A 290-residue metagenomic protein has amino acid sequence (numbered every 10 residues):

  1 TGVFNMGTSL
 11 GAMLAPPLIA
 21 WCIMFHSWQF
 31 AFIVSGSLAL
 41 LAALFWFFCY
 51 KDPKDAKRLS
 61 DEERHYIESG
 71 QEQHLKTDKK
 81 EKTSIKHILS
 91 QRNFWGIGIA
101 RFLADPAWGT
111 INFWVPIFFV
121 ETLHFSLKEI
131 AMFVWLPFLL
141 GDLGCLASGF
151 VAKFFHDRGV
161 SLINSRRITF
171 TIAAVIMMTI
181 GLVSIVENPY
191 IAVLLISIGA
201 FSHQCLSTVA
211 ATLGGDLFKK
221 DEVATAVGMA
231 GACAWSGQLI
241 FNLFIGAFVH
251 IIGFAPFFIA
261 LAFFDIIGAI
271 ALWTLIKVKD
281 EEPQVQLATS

Functional and structural regions predicted by a protein language model:
T1-P17, I23-M24, G141-C145, G231-F241: Glycine-rich segments within core transmembrane alpha-helices of 12-TM secondary carriers
F4-K57: Helix-loop-helix hairpin linking two adjacent transmembrane segments in secondary transporters
L18-H26, F119-V120, V151-A152, H156 (+1 more regions): Interfacial helix-cap and linker-helix signal at transmembrane-aqueous boundaries of multi-pass secondary transporters
M24-S37, S126, S165-I168, G246-F264: A membrane-interface helix-boundary motif in multi-pass transporters
A42-Y50, I180-I185, L261-T289: Multi-pass alpha-helical transporter architecture, strongest for 12-TM Major Facilitator/SLC carriers used
L89-S148, L206-A211, F241-N242: Extracytoplasmic gate region of multi-pass secondary transporters
I163-A210: C-terminal transmembrane helical hairpin of 12-TM major facilitator-type secondary transporters
G215-I251: A late C-terminal transmembrane helix in Major Facilitator Superfamily
